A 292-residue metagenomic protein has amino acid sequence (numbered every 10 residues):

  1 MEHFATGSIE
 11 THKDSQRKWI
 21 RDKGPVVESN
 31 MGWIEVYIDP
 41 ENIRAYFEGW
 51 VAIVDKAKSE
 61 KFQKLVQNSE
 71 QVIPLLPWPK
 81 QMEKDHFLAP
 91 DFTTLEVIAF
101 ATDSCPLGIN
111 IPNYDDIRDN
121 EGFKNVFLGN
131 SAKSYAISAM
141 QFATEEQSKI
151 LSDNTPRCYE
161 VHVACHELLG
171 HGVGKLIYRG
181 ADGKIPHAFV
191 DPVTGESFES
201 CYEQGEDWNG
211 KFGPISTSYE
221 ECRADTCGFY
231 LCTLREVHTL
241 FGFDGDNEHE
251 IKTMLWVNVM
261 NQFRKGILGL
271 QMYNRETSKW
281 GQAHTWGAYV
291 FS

Functional and structural regions predicted by a protein language model:
M1-Y159: Contiguous, non-catalytic segments that form substrate-binding/exosite surfaces or channel walls
V51, Q141-C158, A181, Q204-T217 (+2 more regions): Glycine- and acidic
C105, Y114, K133, L168-G170 (+4 more regions): Short, glycine-/Ser/Thr-/acidic-enriched flexible segments
P156-L169: Short alpha-helix carrying the canonical HExxH Zn2+-binding catalytic motif
H171-G183, L234-G242: Secondary-structure transition/capping motifs at alpha-helix termini and the adjoining loop/turn into the next element
G174-E221: Post-HEXXH active-site segment of zinc metalloproteases
W208-K211, I215-C222, T226-S292: Long, well-structured alpha-helical subdomains associated with metal-dependent extracellular/ecto-lumenal hydrolases
